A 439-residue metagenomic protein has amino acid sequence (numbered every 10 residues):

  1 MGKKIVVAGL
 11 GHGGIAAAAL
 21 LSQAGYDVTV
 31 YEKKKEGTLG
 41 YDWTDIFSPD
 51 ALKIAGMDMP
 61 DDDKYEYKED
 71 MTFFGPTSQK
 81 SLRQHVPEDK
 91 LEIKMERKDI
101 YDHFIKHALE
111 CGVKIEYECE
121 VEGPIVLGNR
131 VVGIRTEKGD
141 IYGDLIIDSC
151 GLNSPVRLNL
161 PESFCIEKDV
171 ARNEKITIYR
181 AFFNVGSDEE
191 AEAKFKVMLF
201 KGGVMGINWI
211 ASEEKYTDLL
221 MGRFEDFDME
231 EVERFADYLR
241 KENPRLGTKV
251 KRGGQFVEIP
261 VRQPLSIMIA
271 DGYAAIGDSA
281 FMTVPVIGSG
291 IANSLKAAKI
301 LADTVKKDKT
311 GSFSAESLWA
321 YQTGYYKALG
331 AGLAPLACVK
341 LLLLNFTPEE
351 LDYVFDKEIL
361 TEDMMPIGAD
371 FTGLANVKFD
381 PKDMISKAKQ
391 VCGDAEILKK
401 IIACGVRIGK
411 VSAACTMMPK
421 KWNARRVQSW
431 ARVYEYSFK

Functional and structural regions predicted by a protein language model:
M1-G11: Beta1/beta-strand and adjacent pyrophosphate-binding region of the FAD-binding site in flavoprotein oxidoreductases
A8-L10, S22-Y41: Glycine-rich FAD pyrophosphate-binding loop
G14-I15: N-terminal Rossmann-fold NAD(P) dinucleotide-binding loop
G37-F74: N-terminal FAD cofactor-binding segment of flavoenzymes
V86-K106, F224-E231: Short beta-strand to alpha-helix junction loop
H107-P244, F281: Predominantly flavin-linked oxidoreductase catalytic cores and closely associated redox partners
V121, F227-T323, K327-A328, A337: FAD/FMN-dependent oxidoreductases across multiple families
K306-K439: C-terminal helical "tail/cap" subdomain of flavin- and related membrane-associated enzymes
